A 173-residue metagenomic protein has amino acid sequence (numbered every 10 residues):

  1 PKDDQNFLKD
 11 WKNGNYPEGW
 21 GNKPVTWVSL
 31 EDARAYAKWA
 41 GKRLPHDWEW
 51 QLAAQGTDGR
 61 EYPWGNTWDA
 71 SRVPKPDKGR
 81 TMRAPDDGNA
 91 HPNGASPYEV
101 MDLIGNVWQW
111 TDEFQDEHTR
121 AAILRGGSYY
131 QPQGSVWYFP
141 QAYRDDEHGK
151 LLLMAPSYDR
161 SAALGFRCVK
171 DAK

Functional and structural regions predicted by a protein language model:
N6-K150, S157-A162: Functional-site microenvironments in short loops/helix caps that host divalent-cation chemistry
A162-K173: Short, structured beta-strand segments at or near domain termini in extracellular proteins/domains
